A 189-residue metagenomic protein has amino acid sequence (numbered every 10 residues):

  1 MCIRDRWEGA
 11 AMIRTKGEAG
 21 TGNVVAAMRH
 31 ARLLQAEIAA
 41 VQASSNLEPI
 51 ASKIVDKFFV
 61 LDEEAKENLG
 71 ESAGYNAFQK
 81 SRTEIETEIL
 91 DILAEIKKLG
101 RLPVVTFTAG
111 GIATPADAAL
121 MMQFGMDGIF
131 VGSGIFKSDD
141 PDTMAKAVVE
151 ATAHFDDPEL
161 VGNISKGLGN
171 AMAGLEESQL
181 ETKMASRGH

Functional and structural regions predicted by a protein language model:
M1-I3: Short, small-residue-biased leader/transition segments that mark boundaries at the very start of proteins
D5-R6, A27, M121, V148: Generic structural signal for hydrophobic
E8-V25, G111, F124-M144: Glycine-rich phosphate-binding active-site loops on the catalytic face of alpha/beta enzymes
K16-E18, L99, V105-A118, G134: Glycine-rich beta-to-alpha transition loops that act as phosphate-gripper elements at the mouths of alpha/beta enzyme
G22-E37, K137-P158, A173: C-terminal helical cap(s) of enzyme catalytic domains, especially alpha/beta-barrels
A39-E86, A153-H189: Extended, intrinsically disordered, low-complexity segments
E84-A109: Alpha-helix-centered segments that form part of catalytic cores
L102-T114, L175-E176, K183-M184, G188: Active-site mouth loops of central-metabolism enzymes
